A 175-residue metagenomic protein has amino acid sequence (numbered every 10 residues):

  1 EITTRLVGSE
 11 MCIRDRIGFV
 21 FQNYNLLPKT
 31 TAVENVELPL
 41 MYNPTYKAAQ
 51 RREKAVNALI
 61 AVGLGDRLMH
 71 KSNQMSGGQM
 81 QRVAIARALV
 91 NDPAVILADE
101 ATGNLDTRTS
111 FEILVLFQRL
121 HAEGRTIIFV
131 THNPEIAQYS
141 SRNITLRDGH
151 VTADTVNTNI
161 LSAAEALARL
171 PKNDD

Functional and structural regions predicted by a protein language model:
E1-G8: Single conserved hydrophobic/aromatic residue that forms the stacking wall/gate of nucleotide- or nucleobase-binding
T30-L38: Short coil-to-helix segment of the ABC ATPase nucleotide-binding domain corresponding to the Q-loop/switch region
P44, A48-D66: Conserved ABC ATPase "signature" region
K71-Q81: Conserved ABC ATPase signature
I85: Hydrophobic anchor residue at the start of the ABC signature
D92: Conserved catalytic motifs of ABC-family nucleotide-binding domains
I96-D99: Catalytic Walker B motif of ABC-type/P-loop ATPase nucleotide-binding domains
